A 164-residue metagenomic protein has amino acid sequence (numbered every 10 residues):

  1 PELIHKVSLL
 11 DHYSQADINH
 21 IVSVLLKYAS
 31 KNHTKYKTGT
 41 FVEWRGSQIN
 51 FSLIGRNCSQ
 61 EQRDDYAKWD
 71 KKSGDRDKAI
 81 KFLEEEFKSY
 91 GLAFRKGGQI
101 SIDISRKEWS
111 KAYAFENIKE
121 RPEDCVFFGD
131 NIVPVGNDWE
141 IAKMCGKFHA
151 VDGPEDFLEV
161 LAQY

Functional and structural regions predicted by a protein language model:
P1-F41: Active-site phosphate-binding/coordination module
I4-V7, V22-V24, V42, I100 (+4 more regions): Extended aliphatic helical segments
L9, L53, G153: Active-site donor-binding loop signature of nucleotide-sugar glycosyltransferases
D17-H20, V24, D65, K78 (+2 more regions): Exposed alpha-helical structural elements
I21, L25-H33, A79-K88, Y164: Hydrophobic, Leu/Ile/Phe/Ala-enriched alpha-helical segments that form helix-helix packing faces
K35-V126, N137: Conserved acidic, metal-coordinating active-site core of Asp-based, Mg2+-dependent phosphoryl-transfer enzymes
S105-Y164: Mg2+-dependent phosphoryl-transfer enzymes with acidic/Ser/Thr/Gly-rich catalytic loops
